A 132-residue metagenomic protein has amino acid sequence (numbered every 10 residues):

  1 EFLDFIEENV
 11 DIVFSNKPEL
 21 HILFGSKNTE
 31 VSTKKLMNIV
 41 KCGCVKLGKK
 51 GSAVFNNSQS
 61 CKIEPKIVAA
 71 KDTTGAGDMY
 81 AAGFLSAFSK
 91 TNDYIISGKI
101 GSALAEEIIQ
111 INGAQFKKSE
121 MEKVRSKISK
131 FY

Functional and structural regions predicted by a protein language model:
E1-T33, K50-G51: Conserved beta-alpha-beta core of the PfkB/ribokinase-like small-molecule kinase fold
N28-Y132: Conserved phosphate-binding/catalytic region of the ribokinase-like
